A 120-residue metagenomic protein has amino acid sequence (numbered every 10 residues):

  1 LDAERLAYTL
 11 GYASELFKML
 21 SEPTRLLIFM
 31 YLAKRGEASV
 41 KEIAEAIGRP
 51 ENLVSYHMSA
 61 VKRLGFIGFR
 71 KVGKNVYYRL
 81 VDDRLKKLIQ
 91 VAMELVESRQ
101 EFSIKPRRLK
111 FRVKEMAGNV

Functional and structural regions predicted by a protein language model:
L1-Y12, K34, D82-V120: Amphipathic alpha-helical dimerization/coiled-coil segments that flank or bridge DNA-binding/regulatory modules
Y8-N52, V72-R84: N-terminal helix-turn-helix DNA-binding core of bacterial DNA-binding proteins
E45, K62-R63: Alpha-helical residues within the helix-turn-helix
N52-L53, I104: Outer-membrane beta-barrel domain signature
H57: Residues within the DNA-recognition helix of helix-turn-helix
